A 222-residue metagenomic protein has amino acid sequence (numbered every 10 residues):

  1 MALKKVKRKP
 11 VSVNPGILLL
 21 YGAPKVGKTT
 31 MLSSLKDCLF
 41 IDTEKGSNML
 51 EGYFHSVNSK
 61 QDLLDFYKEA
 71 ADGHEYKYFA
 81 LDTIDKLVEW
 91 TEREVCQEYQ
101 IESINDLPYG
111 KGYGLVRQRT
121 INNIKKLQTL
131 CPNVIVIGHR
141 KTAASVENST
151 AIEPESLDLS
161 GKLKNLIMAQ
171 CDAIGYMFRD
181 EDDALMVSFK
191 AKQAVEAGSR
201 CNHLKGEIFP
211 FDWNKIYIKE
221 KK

Functional and structural regions predicted by a protein language model:
A2-W90: Conserved P-loop
S33, H74, T129-L130, A169: Structured loop/turn residues at beta-strand edges in well-structured enzyme cores
E44-G46, R140, D180: Short, solvent-exposed coil/turn elements at secondary-structure transition points
A70, I124-L127, C171: Hydrophobic, Leu/Ile/Phe/Ala-enriched alpha-helical segments that form helix-helix packing faces
A80-L81, I135-H139, Y176-M177: Short, conserved beta-strand edge motifs with alternating hydrophobic and charged residues
K86-N165: P-loop NTPase motor core
A143-K222: Conserved GTP-binding G-domain of TRAFAC-class P-loop NTPases and closely related GTPase folds
